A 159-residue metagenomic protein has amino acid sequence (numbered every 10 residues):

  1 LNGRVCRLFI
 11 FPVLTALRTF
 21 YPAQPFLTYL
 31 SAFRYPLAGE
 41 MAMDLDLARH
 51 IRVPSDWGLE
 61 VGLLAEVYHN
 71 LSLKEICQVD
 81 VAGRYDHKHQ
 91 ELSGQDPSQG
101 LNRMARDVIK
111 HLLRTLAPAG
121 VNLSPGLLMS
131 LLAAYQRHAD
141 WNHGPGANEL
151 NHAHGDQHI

Functional and structural regions predicted by a protein language model:
L1-A42: Acceptor/aglycone-binding surface of glycosyltransferases and processive sugar-polymer synthases
T15-F20, P54, N70, Q78 (+2 more regions): Conserved, well-folded catalytic cores of nucleic-acid-processing and energy-transducing macromolecular machines
R34, P54, G62-L63, E91 (+1 more regions): Active-site capping/gating regions of soluble enzymes
P36, L45, W57-A65: Conserved glycosyltransferase catalytic-site signature
R49-W57: Conserved nucleotide-sugar donor-binding catalytic segment
S55, L64-R84: Catalytic donor-sugar/metal-binding loop of nucleotide-sugar-dependent glycosyltransferases
C77-S98: Active-site donor/metal-binding and catalytic loop motifs of nucleotide-sugar-dependent glycosylation enzymes
E91-I159: Terminal low-complexity segments of carbohydrate-biosynthetic enzymes
